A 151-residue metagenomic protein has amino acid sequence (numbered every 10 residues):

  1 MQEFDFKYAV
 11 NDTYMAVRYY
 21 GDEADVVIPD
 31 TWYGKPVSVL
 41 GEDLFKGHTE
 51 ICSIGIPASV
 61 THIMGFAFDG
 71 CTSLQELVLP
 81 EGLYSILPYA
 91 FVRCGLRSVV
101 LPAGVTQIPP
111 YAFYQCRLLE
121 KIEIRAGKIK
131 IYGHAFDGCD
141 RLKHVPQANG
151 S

Functional and structural regions predicted by a protein language model:
M1-D12, Y20-S38, T49-H62, T72-S85 (+3 more regions): Structural signature of tandem-repeat unit edges
A16, G41-D43, M64-A67, L87-A90 (+2 more regions): Consensus positions within tandem repeat domains that build extended binding/scaffold surfaces
